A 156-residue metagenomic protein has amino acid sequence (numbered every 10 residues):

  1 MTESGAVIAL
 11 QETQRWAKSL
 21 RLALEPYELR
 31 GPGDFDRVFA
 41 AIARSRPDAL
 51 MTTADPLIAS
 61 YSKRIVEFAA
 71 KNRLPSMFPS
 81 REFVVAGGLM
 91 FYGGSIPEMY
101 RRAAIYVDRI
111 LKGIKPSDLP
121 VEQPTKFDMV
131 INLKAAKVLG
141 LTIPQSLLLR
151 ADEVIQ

Functional and structural regions predicted by a protein language model:
M1-Q156: Short hydrophobic alpha-helices and adjacent helix-cap/hinge residues
